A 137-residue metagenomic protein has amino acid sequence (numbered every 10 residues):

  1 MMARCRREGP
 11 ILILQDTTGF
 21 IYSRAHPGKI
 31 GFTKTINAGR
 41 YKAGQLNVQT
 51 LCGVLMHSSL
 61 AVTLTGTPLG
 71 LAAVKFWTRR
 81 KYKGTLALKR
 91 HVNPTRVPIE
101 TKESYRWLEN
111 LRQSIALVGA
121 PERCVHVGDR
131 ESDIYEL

Functional and structural regions predicted by a protein language model:
M1-L137: Conserved, well-structured functional cores that handle cations and Mg-NTP chemistry
